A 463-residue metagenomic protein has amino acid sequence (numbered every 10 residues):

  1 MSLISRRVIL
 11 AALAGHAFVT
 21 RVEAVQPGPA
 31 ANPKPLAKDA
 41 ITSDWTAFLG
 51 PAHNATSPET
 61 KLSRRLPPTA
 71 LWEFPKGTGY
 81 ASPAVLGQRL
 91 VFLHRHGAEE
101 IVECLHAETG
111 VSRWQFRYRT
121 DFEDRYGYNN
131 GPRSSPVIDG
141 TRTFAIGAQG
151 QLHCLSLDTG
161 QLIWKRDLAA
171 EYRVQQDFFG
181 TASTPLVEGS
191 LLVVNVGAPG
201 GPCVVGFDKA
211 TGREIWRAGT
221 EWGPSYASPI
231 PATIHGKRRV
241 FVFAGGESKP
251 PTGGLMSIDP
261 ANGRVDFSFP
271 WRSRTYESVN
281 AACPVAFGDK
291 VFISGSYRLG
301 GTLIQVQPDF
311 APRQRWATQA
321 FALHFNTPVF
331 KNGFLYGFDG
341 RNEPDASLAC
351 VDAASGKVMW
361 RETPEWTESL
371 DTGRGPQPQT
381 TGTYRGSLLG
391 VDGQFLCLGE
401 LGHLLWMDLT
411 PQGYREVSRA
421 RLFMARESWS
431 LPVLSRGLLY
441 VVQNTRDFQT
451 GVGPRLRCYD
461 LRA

Functional and structural regions predicted by a protein language model:
S2, V8-V25: N-terminal export signals
F18, V22-A463: Noncatalytic, solvent-exposed loop/strand surfaces of beta-propeller-type extracellular/periplasmic domains
